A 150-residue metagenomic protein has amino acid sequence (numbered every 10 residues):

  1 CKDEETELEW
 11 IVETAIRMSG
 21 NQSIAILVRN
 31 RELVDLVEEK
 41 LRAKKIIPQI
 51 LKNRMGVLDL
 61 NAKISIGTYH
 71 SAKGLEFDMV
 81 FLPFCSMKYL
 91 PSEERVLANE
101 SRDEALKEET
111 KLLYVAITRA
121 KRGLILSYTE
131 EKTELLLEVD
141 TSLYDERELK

Functional and structural regions predicted by a protein language model:
C1-I50, M55-L58: Helicase P-loop NTPase motor core
M18-S19, V57-D59, A72-L75, T118: Conserved catalytic network of the ASCE P-loop NTPase/AAA+ motor domain
Q22, L60-S65, T110: Short beta-strand or tight-loop elements that sit immediately N-terminal to catalytic metal-binding acidic residues
I26-R29, T68, L126-Y128: Short beta-strand segments
V34-L36, L75, T133-L136: Short catalytic/ligand-binding loop motif for oxyanion handling, primarily in non-cytosolic enzymes, centered on
L41, C85-K150: C-terminal accessory regions
K63-V96, I125: A short beta-strand element within the Helicase C-terminal
